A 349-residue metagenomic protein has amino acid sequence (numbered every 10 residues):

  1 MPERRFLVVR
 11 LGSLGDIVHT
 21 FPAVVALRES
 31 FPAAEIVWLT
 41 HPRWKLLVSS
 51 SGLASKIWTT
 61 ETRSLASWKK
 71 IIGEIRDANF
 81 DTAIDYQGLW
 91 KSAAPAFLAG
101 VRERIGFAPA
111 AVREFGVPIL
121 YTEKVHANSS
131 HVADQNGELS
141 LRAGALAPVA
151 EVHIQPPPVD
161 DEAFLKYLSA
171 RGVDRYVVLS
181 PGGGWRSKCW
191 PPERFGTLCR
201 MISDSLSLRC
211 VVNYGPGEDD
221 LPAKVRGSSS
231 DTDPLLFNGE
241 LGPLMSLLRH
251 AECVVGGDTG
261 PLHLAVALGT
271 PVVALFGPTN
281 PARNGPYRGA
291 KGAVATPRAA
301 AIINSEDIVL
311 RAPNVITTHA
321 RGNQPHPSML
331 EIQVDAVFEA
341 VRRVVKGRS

Functional and structural regions predicted by a protein language model:
M1-S349: Catalytic machinery of carbohydrate-active enzymes, primarily nucleotide-sugar-dependent glycosyltransferases
